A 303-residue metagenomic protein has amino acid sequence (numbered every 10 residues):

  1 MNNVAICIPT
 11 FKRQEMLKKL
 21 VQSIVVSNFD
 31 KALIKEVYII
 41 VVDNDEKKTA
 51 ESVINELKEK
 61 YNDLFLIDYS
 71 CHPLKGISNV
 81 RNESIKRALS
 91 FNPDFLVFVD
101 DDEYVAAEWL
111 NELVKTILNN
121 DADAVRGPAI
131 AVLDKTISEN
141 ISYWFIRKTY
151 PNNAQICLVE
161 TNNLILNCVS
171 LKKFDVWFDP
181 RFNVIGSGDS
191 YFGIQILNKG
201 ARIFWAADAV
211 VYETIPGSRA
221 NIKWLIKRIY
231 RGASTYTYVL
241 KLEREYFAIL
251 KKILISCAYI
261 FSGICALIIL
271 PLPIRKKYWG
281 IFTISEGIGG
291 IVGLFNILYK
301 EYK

Functional and structural regions predicted by a protein language model:
R13-F29: Short, well-formed alpha-helical segments that are part of the catalytic scaffolds of diverse glycosyltransferases
I40-I54, E103: A conserved acidic beta->alpha catalytic loop
H72-F91: Glycine-rich, basic loop-to-helix element that forms the pyrophosphate-binding segment of sugar-nucleotide handling
N92-Y104: Short beta-strand-to-loop acidic/aromatic patch adjacent to the donor-nucleotide binding site
E108-S138: Conserved donor NDP-sugar-binding/catalytic core segment of glycosyltransferases
G127, E139-L158: Short, flexible, basic/aromatic active-site loop/helix in glycosyltransferases
N183-I194: Acidic donor-binding loop at a coil-to-helix junction in glycosyltransferase catalytic cores that engages
K227-S234, E245-K303: Non-catalytic, C-terminal membrane-associated alpha-helical segments of glycosyltransferases
